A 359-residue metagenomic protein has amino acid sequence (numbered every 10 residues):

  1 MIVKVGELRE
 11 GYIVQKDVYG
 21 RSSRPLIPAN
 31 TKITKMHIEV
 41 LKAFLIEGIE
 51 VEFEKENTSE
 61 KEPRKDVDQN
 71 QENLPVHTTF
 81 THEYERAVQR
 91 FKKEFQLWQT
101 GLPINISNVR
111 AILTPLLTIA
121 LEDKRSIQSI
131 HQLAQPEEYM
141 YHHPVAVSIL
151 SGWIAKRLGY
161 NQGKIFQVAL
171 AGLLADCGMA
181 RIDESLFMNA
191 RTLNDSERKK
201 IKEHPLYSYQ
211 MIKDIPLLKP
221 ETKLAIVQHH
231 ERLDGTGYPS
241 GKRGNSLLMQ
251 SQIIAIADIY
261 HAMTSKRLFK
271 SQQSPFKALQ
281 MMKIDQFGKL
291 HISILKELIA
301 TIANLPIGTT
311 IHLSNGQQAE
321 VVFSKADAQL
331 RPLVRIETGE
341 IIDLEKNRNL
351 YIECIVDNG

Functional and structural regions predicted by a protein language model:
M1-T100, I104, Q272-G359: Terminal helices and disordered tails flanking the catalytic cores of nucleotide-processing hydrolases
V18, L186-F187, L193, L233-Y238 (+1 more regions): Short clusters of hydrophobic/aromatic residues that line enzyme substrate/ligand-binding pockets
S23-L26, E138, D195, G237: Short, contiguous strand/loop micro-motifs
E62-K199, K213-I215, E221: Acidic/His-rich, divalent-metal-binding segments that scaffold phosphate/diphosphate chemistry
V147, V168-R181, K199-Q210, D214-K296 (+3 more regions): Alpha-helical scaffolding flanking metal-ion-dependent phosphate/phosphodiester catalytic sites
